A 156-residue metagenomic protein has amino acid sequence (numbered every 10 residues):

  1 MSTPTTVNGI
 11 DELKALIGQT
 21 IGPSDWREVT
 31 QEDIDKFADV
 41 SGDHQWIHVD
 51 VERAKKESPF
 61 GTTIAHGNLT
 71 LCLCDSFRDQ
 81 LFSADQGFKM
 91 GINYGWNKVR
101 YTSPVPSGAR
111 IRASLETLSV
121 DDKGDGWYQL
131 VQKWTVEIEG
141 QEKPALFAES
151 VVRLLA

Functional and structural regions predicted by a protein language model:
S2-A65, A156: Catalytic strand-loop segment that frames the active site of acyl-thioester-processing enzymes
S2-L16, P104-A156: HotDog/MaoC-like acyl-thioester-processing domains
P23, C72, A113-L115: A generic structural signal for residues embedded in beta-strands
S24-D25, F60, Y101-T102, V120-D122: Short helix-to-loop capping/linker segments positioned immediately adjacent to catalytic or ligand/cofactor-binding
T62, D75-S114: Hydrophobic beta-strand-centered segment that forms part of the acyl-chain substrate-binding groove
H66-T70, C74: A solvent-exposed, acidic/Ser-Thr-rich amphipathic alpha-helical stretch
